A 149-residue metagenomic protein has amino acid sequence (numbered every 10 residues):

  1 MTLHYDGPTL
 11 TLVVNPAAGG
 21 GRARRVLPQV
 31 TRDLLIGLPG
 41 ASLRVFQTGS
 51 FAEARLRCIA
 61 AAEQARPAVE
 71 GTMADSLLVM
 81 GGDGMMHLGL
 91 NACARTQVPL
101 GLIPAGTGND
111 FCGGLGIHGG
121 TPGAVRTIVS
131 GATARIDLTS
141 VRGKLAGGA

Functional and structural regions predicted by a protein language model:
M1-L77, H87, G123-R126: ATP/NTP phosphate-donor binding region
P16, M80-G82, I103-A105: Glycine-rich beta-strand-to-loop/alpha-helix junction loops that act as flexible
R24-V26, G89-C93, G113-L115: Short amphipathic alpha-helical segments
G37, T48, L56, A94-P99 (+1 more regions): Catalytic core of DAGKc-family lipid kinases
S76-T96: Conserved beta-strand-loop-alpha-helix hinge of the TIR/SEFIR fold
